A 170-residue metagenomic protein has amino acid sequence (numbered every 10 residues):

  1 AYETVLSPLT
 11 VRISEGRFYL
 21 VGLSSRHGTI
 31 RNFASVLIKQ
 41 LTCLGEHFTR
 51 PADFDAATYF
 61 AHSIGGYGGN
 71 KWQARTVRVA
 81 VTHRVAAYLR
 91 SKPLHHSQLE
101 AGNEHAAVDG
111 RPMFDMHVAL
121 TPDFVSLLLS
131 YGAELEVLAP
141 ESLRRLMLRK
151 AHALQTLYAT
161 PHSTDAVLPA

Functional and structural regions predicted by a protein language model:
A1-R78, H83, P169: Core beta-strand-centered patch of the WYL/Sm-like small regulatory domain
A61-A170: Polybasic (Lys/Arg-rich)
